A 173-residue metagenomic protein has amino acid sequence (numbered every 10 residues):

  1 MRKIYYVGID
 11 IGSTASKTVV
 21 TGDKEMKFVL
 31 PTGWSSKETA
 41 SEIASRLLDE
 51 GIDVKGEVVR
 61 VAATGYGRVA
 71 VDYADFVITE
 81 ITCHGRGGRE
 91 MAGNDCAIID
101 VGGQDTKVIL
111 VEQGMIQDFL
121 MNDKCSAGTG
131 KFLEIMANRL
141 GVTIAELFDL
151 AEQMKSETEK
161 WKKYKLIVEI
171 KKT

Functional and structural regions predicted by a protein language model:
M1, Y66-D118: Conserved phosphate-binding catalytic cores of ATP/NTP-utilizing and phosphoryl-transfer enzymes
K3-R46, I116, N122-C125: Short glycine-rich, Thr/Ser-proximal phosphate-binding strand/loop in the N-terminal lobe of ATP-dependent enzymes
Y6-D10, V58-R60, C96-D100: Short glycine-aspartate micro-motif
T21-G22, I109-V111, N138: Short beta-strand-to-turn element immediately C-terminal to the catalytic PLP-Schiff-base lysine in fold type I
G22-T32, G51-T82, Q117-D118: Short beta-strand-loop/turn "lid" adjacent to the catalytic site in phosphate-handling enzymes
Q113-S156: Glycine-rich phosphate-binding loop plus the immediately following alpha-helix
F148-T173: A mobile "lid/hinge" subdomain adjacent to the ATP/sugar-phosphate binding pocket shared across diverse ATP-dependent
